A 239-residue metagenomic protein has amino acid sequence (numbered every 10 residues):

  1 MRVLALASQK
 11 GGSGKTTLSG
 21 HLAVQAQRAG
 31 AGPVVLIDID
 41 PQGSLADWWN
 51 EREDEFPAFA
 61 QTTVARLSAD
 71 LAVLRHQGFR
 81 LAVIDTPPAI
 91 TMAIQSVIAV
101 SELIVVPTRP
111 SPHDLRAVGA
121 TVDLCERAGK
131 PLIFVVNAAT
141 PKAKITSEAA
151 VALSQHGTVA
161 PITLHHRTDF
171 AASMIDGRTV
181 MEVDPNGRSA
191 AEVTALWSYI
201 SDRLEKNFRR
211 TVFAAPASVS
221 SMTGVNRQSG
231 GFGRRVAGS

Functional and structural regions predicted by a protein language model:
R2-Q9, S13, G20-Q95, A171-E182: P-loop/Walker-type NTP enzyme "switch/lid" segment
V35-L36, I84, V106, F134-V136: Structural beta-sheet core signal
P41-G43, P112, A139-A143, T168-D169: Conserved nucleotide-binding/hydrolysis micro-motifs of P-loop NTPases
R75, T91-P112: Inter-motif core of Ras-like GTPase G domains
L115-N137: Conserved C-terminal guanine-recognition region of P-loop GTPase G domains, centered on the G4
T140, A150-R178: Beta-strand-loop-alpha "switch" segments that mediate conformational coupling across diverse proteins
S221-S239: Long, low-complexity, intrinsically disordered segments
